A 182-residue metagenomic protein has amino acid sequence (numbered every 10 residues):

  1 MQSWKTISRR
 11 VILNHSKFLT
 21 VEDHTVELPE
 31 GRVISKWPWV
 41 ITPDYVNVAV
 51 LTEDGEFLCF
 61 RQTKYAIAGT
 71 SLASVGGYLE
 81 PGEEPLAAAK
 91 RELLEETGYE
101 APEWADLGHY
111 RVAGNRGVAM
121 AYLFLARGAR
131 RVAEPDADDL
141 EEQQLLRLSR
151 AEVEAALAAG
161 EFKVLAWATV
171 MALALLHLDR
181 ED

Functional and structural regions predicted by a protein language model:
Q2, R32, T70, P81 (+2 more regions): Nudix hydrolase/Nudix homology domain
Q2, W37-T42, N47-R91, A129 (+1 more regions): Conserved Nudix-box catalytic region and its N-terminal flanking loop in Nudix hydrolases and closely related
T6-I7, E100-L107: A short coil-to-beta-strand element that immediately follows conserved catalytic motifs
R9-I12, H109-A113: Short, solvent-exposed loop/turn elements at beta->coil junctions and helix N-caps that rim active or binding pockets
R9-N47, E53: Acidic, metal-coordinating catalytic segment for phosphate/diphosphate chemistry, firing primarily on the Nudix
E22-E30, A113-A133: Active-site-adjacent beta-strand/loop module that shapes the phosphate/pyrophosphate-binding cleft
A73, L123, R147: Short aromatic/basic micro-patch
G82-A87, E96-E103: Beta-rich strand-turn-strand
